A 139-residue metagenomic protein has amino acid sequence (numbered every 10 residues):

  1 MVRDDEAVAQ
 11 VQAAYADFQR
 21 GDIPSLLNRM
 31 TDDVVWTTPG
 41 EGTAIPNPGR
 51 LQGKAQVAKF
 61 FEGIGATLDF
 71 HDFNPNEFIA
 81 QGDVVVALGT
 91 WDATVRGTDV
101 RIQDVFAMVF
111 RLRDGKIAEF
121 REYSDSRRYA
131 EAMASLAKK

Functional and structural regions predicted by a protein language model:
M1-D32, A134-K139: Short, low-complexity N-terminal intrinsically disordered segments enriched in polar/charged residues
V11-A14, L26-M30, V34, G53 (+4 more regions): Hydrophobic pocket/interface hotspot
T31-G82: A solvent-exposed, acidic/Ser-Thr-rich amphipathic alpha-helical stretch
F73-F78, W91-A93, V105-R111: Hydrophobic/aromatic beta-strand elements that line small-molecule binding cavities or substrate pockets in beta-rich
G82-W91: A short hydrophobic beta-strand element
E119-K139: Low-complexity, intrinsically disordered terminal/linker segments enriched in charged and Gly/Pro repeats
